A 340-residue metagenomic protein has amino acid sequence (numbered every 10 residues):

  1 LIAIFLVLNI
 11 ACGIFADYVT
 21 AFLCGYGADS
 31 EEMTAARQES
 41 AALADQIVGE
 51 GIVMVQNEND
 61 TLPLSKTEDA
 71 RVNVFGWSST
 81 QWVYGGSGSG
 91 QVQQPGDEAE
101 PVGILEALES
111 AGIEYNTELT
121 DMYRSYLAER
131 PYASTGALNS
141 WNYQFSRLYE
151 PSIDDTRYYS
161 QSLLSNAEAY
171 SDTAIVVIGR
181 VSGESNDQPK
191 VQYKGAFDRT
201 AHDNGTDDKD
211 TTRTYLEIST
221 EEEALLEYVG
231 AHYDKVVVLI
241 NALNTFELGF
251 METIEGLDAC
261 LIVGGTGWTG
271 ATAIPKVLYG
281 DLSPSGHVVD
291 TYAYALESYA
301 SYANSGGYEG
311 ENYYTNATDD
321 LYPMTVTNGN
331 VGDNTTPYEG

Functional and structural regions predicted by a protein language model:
L1-G340: C-terminal non-catalytic regions of proteins with extracellular/luminal or membrane-system context
